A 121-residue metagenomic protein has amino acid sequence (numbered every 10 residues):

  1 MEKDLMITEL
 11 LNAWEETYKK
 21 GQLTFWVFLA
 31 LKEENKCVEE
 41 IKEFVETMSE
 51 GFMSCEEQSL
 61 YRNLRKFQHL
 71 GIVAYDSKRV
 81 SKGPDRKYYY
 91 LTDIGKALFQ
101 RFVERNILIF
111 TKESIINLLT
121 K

Functional and structural regions predicted by a protein language model:
M1-Q22, R101-R105, T111: Intrinsically disordered, low-complexity serine/threonine- and proline-rich regulatory segments
T24-L29: Hydrophobic residues on short alpha-helical segments
A30-E40: Short capping segments at the starts of secondary-structure elements
E39-G51: DNA-recognition alpha helix
E57, Y61-R65: Short, hydrophobic-biased segments on the C-terminal half of alpha helices that form "recognition helices"
Q68-P84: Beta-hairpin "wing" of winged helix-turn-helix
S81, D85-F102: Basic, amphipathic "hinge/linker" alpha-helix immediately C-terminal to the N-terminal HTH DNA-binding motif
K96-K121: Amphipathic alpha-helical dimerization/coiled-coil segments that flank or bridge DNA-binding/regulatory modules
